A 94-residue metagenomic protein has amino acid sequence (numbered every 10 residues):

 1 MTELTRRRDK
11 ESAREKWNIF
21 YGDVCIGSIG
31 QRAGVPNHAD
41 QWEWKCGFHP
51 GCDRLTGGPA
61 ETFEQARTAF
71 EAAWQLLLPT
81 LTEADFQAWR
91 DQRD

Functional and structural regions predicted by a protein language model:
M1-Q41, R67, E83, D94: Short N-terminal "domain-start" leader segments that mark the transition from disordered tails or signal peptides into
I19, W44-C46, L76, D91: Intrinsic disorder/low-complexity segments enriched in polar/charged and small flexible residues
Q31-T56, P79: Short aromatic-glycine-(Arg/Gly/Cys) micro-motifs in beta-strand/loop hairpins
G34, E61, Q87-W89: Long, contiguous binding/interaction regions
F48-Q65, A73: A short, exposed loop/beta-hairpin motif centered on an aromatic-Gly-Thr core
E71-D85: Short arginine-rich
